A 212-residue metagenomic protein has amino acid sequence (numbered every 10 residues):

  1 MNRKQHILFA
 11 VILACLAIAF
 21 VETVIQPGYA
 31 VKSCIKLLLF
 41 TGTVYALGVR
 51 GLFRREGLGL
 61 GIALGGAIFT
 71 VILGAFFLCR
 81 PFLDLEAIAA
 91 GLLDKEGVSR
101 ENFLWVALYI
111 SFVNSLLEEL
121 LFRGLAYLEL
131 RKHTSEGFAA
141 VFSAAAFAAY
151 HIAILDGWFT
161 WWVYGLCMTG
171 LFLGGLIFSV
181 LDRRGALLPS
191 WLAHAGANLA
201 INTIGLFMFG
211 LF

Functional and structural regions predicted by a protein language model:
R3-A19, L64-V71, A140-A146: Alpha-helical transmembrane segments
R3-V49, E96-G97, W105: Alpha-helical transmembrane segments in multi-pass membrane proteins
K4-Q5, L58-G59, R100-F103, H133-F138 (+2 more regions): Membrane-helix interface segments
V44-F53, V180-R183: Structural signal for the C-terminal ends of transmembrane alpha-helices and the immediately following loop
R50-N114, K132, F212: Juxtamembrane helix-loop-helix connectors linking adjacent transmembrane helices in multi-pass membrane enzymes
I62, G66, L108, F112 (+8 more regions): Residue-level signature of the transmembrane alpha-helical core of multi-pass small-molecule transporters
L117-F142, D182-A186: Membrane-interface helix/loop boundary segments of multi-pass membrane proteins
W161-F212: Functionally important transmembrane alpha-helices
